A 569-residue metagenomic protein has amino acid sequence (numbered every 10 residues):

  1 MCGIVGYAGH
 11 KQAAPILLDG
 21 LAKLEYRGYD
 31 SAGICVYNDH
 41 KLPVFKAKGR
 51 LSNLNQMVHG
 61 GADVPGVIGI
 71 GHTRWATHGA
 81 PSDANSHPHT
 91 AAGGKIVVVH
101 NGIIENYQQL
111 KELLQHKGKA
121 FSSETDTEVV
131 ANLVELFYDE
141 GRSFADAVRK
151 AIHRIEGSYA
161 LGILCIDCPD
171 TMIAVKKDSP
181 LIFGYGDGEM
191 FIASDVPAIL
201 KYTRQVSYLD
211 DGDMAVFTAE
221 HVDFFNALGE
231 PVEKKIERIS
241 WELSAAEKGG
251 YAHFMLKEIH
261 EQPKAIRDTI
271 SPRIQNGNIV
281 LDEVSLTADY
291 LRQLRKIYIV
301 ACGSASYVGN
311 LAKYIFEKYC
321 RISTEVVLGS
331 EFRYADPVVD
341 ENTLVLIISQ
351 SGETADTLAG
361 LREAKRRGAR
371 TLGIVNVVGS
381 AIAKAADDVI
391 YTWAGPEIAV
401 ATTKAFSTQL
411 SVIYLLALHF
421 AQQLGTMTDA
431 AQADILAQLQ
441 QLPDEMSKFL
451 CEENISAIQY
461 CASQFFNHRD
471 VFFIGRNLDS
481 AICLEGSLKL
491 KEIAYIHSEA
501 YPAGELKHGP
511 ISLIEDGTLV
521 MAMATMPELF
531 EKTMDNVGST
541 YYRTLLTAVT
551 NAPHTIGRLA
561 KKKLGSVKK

Functional and structural regions predicted by a protein language model:
M1-K248, A252, K264-R295, Y334 (+4 more regions): Conserved short alpha-helical segments that host acidic/polar catalytic motifs at enzyme active sites
I16-K23, Q109, L113, V129-L136 (+15 more regions): Alpha-helical scaffold segments in soluble metabolic enzymes
V67, G71-A84, Q275-A288, K313-I348 (+2 more regions): Glycine-rich oxoanion-binding loops at beta->alpha junctions
P88-T90, I173-A174, V206-S207, M214-V216 (+9 more regions): Replace "in large, NTP-powered and nucleic-acid-processing enzymes" with "in large, NTP-powered factors and other
I155-E189, F466-E492, M523, P527-L529 (+1 more regions): Acidic/histidine-rich
Q262-I266, I270-Y298, D388-L519, L529 (+3 more regions): Active-site phosphate/pyrophosphate-binding segments
R292-D434, Q438-Q441, R476, M523-E528 (+2 more regions): Glycine-rich phosphate-binding loops that contact phosphosugars or nucleotide phosphates
